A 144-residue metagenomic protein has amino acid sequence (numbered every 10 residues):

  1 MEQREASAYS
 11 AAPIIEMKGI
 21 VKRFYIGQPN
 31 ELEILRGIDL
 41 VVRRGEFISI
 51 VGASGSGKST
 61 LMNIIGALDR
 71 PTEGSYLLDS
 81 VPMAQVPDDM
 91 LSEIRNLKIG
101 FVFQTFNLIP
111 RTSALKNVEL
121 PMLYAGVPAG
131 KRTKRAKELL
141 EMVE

Functional and structural regions predicted by a protein language model:
M1-R23: ABC-family P-loop ATPase nucleotide-binding domain
E16, D79-P82, L123, P128-E144: Conserved ABC ATPase "signature" region
P29-L32, M83-G100: ABC ATPase NBD coupling module
V51-A53: The feature captures the beta-strand-to-loop junction immediately N-terminal to the Walker
G66: Helix-to-loop junction immediately C-terminal to a conserved catalytic motif
T112-P121: Short coil-to-helix segment of the ABC ATPase nucleotide-binding domain corresponding to the Q-loop/switch region
